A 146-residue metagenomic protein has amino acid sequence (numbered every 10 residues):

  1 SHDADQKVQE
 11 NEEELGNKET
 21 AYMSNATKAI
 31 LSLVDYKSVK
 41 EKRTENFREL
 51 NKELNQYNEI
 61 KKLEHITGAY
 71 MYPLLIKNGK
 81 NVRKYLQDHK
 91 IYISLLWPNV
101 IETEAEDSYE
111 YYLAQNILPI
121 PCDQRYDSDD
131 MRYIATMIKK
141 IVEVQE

Functional and structural regions predicted by a protein language model:
S1-T27: Active-site C-terminal subdomain of aminotransferase-like
E19-N51, I60-L74: Conserved glycine-rich beta-strand-loop-beta hairpin in the small C-terminal domain of fold type I
H65-T67, G79-I117: Conserved PLP cofactor-binding pocket of PLP-dependent enzymes
L74-N78, C122: Short beta-strand-to-loop capping motifs
N78-Y85, Y126-R132: Short, conserved charged micro-motifs
I117-D129: Proline-centric
S128-E146: A short beta-strand-loop micro-motif that forms or neighbors metal/cofactor- and ligand-binding patches at active-site
